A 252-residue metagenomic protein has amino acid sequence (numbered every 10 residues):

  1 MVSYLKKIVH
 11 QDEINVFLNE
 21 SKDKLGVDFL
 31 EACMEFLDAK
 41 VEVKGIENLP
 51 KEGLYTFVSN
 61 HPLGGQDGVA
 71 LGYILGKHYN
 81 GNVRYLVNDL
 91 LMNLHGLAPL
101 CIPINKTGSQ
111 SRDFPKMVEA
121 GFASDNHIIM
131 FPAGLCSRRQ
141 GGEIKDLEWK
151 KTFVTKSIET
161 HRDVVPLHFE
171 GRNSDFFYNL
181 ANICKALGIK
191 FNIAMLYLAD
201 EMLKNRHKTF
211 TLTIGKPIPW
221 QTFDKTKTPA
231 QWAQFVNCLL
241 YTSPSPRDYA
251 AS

Functional and structural regions predicted by a protein language model:
M1-Y55, G68-A70, A98: Membrane-anchoring hydrophobic helices of lipid-metabolizing enzymes
N19-V27, H61, G65, T226-A233: Generic detection of long, well-ordered alpha-helical segments
V27, E31, K116, A233-N237: Generic alpha-helical structural signal
K40-T213, P217-P219: Soluble catalytic domains of membrane acyltransferases
L135, T222, R247-Y249: A generic alpha-helix propensity feature with a strong bias for hydrophobic helices
Q221-S243: C-terminal/domain-terminus segments
Y241-S252: Single conserved hydrophobic/aromatic residue that forms the stacking wall/gate of nucleotide- or nucleobase-binding
